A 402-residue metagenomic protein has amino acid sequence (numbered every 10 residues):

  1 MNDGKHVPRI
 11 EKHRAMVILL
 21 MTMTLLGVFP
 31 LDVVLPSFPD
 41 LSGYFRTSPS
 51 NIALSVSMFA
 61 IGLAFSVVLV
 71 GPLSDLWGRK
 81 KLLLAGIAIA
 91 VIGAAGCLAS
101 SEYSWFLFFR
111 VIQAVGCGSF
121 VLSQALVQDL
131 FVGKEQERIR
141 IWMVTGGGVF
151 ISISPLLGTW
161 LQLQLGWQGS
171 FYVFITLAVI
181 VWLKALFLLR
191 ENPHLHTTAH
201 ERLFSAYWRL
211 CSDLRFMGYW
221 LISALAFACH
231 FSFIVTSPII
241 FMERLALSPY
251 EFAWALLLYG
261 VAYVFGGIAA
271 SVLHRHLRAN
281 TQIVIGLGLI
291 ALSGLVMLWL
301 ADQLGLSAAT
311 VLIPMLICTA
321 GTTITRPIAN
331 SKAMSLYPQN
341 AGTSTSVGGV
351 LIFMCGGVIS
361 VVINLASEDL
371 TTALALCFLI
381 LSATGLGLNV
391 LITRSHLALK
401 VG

Functional and structural regions predicted by a protein language model:
N2-I10, R190-W220: Juxtamembrane intracellular "pre-TM" segments in multi-pass secondary transporters
R46, G78, A99-W105, V132 (+1 more regions): Helix-breaking motifs and short loop linkers at transmembrane-helix boundaries and internal kinks in secondary membrane
F65-Y103: Conserved MFS/SLC helix-loop-helix module at the cytosolic interface between two early adjacent transmembrane helices
I89, G93-G96, S104-I112, A309-M315: Paired small-residue
Y103, F109-G147: Cytoplasmic helix-loop-helix junction between adjacent transmembrane helices in 12-TM secondary transporters
W105, I141-F187: Helix-loop-helix hairpin linking two adjacent transmembrane segments in secondary transporters
N330-E368, F378: A late C-terminal transmembrane helix in Major Facilitator Superfamily
